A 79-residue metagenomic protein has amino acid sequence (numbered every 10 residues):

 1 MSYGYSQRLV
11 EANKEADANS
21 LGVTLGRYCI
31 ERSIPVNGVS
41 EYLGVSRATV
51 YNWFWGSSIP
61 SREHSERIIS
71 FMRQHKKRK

Functional and structural regions predicted by a protein language model:
S6-R32: A short, Lys/Arg-rich alpha-helix, primarily the initiator
G38-S40: Short alpha-helical "recognition helix" segments of helix-turn-helix
V45-P60: Recognition helix of helix-turn-helix/homeodomain-like DNA-binding domains that insert into the DNA major groove
R62-K79: DNA major-groove recognition helix of helix-turn-helix/homeodomain DNA-binding modules
